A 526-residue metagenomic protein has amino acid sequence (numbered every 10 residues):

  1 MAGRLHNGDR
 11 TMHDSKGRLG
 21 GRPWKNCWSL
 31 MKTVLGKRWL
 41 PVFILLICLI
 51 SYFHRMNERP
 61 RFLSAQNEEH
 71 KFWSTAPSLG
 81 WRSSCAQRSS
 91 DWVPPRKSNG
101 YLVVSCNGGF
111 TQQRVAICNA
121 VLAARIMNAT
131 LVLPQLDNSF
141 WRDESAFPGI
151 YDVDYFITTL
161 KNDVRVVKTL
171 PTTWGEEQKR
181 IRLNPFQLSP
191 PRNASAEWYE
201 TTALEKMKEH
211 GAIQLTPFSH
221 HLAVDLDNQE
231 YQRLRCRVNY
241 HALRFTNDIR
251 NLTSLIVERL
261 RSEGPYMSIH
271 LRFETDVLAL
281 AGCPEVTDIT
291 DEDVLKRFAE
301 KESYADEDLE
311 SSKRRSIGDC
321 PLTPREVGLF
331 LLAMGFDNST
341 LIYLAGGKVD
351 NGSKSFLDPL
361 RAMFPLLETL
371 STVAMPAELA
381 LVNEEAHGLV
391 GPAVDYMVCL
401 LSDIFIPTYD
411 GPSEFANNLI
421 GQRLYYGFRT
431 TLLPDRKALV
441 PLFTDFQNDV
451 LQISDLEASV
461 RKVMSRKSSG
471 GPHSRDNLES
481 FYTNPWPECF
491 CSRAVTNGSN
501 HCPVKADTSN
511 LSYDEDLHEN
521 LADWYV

Functional and structural regions predicted by a protein language model:
A2-V526: N-terminal targeting/anchoring "stem" of glycan-biosynthesis enzymes
